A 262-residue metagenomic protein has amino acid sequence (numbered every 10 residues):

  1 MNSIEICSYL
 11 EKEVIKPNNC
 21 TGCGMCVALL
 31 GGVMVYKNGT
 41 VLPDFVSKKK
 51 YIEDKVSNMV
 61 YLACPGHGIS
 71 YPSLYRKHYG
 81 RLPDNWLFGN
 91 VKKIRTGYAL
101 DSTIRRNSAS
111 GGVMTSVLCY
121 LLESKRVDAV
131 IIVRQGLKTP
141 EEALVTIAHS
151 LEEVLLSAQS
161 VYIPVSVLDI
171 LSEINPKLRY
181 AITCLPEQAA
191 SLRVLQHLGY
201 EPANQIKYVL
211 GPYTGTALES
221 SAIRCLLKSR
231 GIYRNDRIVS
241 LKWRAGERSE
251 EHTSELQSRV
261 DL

Functional and structural regions predicted by a protein language model:
M1-Y9: A detector for short, charged/polar N-terminal pre-domain segments
N2-S3, T21, M25-V46, S57-Y79: Iron-sulfur cluster-binding cysteine motifs and their immediate structural context in ferredoxin-like electron-transfer
E11-P17: Long, charge-dense tracts
V14, G24, N58, T115-S116 (+1 more regions): Residue-level marker for well-ordered alpha-helical positions
N19, C23, S57, R106-S110 (+1 more regions): Generic structural signal for well-ordered, non-membrane alpha-helical segments in soluble metabolic enzymes
K49-Y51: Intrinsic, low-complexity terminal and presequence regions
I69-S254, S258-R259: Iron-sulfur-associated redox domains of electron-transfer enzymes in respiratory and anaerobic energy metabolism
